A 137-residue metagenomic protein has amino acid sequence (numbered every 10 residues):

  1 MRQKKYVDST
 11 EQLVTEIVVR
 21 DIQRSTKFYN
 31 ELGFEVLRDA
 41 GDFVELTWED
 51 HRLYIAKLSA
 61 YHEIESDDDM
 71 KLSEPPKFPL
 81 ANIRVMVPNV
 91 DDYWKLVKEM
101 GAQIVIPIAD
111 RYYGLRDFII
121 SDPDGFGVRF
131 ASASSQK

Functional and structural regions predicted by a protein language model:
M1-V14, L32-P88, D92-S121, S132-K137: Vicinal oxygen chelate
E11-K27: Short, basic/low-complexity N-terminal boundary segments at the transition from targeting/disordered tails
S25-N30, V97, G125: Conserved active-site tyrosine of GNAT-family acetyltransferases
G127-F130: Short glycine-/small-residue motifs
